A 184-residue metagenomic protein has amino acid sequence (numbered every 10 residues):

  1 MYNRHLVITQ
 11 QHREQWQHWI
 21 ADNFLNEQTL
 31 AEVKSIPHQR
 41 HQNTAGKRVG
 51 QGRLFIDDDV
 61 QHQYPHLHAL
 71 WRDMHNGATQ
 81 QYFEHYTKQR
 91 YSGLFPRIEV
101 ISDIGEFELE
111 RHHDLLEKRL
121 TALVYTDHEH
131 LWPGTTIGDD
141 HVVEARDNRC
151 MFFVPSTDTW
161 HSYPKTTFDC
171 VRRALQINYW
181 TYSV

Functional and structural regions predicted by a protein language model:
Y2-T87: Non-heme Fe(II)/2-oxoglutarate
Q63, R72, T79-V184: Catalytic core of non-heme Fe(II) oxygenases with the double-stranded beta-helix
